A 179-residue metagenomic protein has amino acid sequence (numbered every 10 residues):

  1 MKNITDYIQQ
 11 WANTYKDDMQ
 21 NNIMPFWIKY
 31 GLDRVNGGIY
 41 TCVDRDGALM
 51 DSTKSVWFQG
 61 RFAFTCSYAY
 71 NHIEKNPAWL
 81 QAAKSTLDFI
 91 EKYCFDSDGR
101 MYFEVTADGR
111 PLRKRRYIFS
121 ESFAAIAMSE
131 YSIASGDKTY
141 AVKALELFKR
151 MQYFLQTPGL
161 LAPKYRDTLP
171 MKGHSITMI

Functional and structural regions predicted by a protein language model:
M1-I179: Glycan-recognition and catalytic cores of secretory/periplasmic carbohydrate-active enzymes
